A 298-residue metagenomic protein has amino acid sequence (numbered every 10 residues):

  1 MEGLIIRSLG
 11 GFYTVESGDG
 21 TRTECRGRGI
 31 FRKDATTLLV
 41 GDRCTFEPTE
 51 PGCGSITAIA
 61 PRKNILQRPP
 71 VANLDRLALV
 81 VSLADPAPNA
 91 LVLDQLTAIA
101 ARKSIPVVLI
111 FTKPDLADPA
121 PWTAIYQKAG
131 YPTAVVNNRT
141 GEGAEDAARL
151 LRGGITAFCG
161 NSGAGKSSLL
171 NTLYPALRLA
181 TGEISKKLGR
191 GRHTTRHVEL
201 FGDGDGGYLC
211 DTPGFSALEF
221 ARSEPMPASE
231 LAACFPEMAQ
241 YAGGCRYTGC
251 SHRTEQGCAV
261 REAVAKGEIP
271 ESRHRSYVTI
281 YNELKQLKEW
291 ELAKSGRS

Functional and structural regions predicted by a protein language model:
M1-L9: Structural detector for short beta-strands of small beta-barrel domains
G11, A35-G52, A60-L77, S82-A84 (+5 more regions): Helix-rich effector regions associated with P-loop NTPase G domains
Y13-S17, C25, F46: SH3/SH3-like beta-barrel fold
R22-L38: Beta-strand/loop nucleic-acid-binding surfaces
V92-Q95: Charged helix-capping and loop-helix junction motifs
K113-A164: Canonical P-loop GTPase G-domain recognition
K166-G182: A conserved segment at the C-terminal end of the G1
